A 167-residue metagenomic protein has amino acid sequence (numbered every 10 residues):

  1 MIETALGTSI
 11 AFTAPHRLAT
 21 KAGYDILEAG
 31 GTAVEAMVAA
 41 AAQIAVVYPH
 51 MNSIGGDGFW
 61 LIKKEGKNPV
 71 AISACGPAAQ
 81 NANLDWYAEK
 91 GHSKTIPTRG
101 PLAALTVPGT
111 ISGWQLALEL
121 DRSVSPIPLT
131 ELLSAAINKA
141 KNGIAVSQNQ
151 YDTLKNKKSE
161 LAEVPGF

Functional and structural regions predicted by a protein language model:
M1-D25, A33-F167: Noncatalytic scaffold domains of N-terminal-nucleophile
